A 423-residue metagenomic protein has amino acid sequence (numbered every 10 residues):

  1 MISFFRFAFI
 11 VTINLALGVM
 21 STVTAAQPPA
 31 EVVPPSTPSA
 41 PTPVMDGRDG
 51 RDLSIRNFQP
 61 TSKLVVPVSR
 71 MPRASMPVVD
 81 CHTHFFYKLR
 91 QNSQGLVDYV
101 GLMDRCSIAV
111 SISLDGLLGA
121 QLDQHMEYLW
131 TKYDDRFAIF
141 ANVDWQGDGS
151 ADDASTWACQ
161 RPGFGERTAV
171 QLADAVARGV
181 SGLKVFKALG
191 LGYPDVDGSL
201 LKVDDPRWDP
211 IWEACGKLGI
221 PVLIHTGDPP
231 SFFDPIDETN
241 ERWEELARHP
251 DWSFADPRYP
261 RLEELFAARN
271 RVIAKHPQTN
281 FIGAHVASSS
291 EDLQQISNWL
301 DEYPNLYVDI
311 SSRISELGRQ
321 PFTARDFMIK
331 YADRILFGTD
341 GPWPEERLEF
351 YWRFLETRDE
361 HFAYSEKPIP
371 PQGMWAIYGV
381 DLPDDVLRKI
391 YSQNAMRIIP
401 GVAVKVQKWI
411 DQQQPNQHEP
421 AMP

Functional and structural regions predicted by a protein language model:
F7-T22: Bacterial N-terminal signal peptides
Q27-A74: N-terminal pre-domain segments of enzymes
M45-F58, L122-W252: Active-site gating/metal-coordination segments in enzymes
R70-R73, Y99-R105, Q124-F137, V170-V180 (+4 more regions): Acidic (Asp/Glu)-rich catalytic clusters
V79-T83, V110-S113, I139-N142, L183-V185 (+4 more regions): Hydrophobic faces of well-ordered beta-strands that scaffold small-molecule active sites in alpha/beta enzyme cores
T83-H84, D98-Q121, F137-D144, S181 (+1 more regions): Divalent metal-dependent hydrolysis catalytic cores, especially in the metallo-beta-lactamase
F86-G95, L114-D123, Q146-S150, W157-E166 (+5 more regions): Acidic-and-aromatic substrate-binding clefts and catalytic sites of carbohydrate-active enzymes
V100, P257, L262-P423: H/E-rich (His + Asp/Glu) clusters that bind or coordinate divalent metals
